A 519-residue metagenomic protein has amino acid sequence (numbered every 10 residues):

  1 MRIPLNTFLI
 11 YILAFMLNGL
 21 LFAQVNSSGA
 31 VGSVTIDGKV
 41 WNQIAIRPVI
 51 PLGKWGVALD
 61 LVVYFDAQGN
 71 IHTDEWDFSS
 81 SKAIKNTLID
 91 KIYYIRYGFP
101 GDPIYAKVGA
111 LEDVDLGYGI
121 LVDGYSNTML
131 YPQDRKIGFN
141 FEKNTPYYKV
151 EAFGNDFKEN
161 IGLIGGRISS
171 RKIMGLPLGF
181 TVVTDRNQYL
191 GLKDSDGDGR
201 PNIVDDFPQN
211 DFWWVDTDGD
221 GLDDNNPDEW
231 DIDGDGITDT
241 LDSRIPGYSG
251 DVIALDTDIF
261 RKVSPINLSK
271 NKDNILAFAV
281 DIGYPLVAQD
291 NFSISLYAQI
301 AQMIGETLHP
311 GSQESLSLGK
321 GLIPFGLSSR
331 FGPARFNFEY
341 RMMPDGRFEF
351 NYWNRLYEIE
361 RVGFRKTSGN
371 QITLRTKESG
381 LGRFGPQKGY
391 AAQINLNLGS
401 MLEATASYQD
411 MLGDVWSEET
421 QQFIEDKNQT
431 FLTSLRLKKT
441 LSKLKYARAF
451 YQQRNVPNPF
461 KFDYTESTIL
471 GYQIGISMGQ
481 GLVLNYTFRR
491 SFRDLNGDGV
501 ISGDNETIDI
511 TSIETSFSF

Functional and structural regions predicted by a protein language model:
M1-T7: Positively charged n-region of N-terminal signal peptides that target proteins for export
T7-L20: Bacterial N-terminal signal peptides
A23-T35, I50, G56-L59, A106 (+1 more regions): Transmembrane beta-strand segments of Gram-negative outer membrane beta-barrel proteins
V25, K39, G69-I71, D102-Y105 (+5 more regions): Signature for the C-terminal beta-barrel architecture of outer-membrane proteins
V57-Y94, L121, L308: Surface-exposed loop and membrane-interface regions of Gram-negative outer-membrane beta-barrel proteins
I95, D198, N505-F519: Outer-membrane beta-barrel "beta-signal"
N226: Acidic-aromatic/histidine active-site loop/patch
D463-T487: C-terminal structured "cap/appendage" subdomains that terminate the fold
